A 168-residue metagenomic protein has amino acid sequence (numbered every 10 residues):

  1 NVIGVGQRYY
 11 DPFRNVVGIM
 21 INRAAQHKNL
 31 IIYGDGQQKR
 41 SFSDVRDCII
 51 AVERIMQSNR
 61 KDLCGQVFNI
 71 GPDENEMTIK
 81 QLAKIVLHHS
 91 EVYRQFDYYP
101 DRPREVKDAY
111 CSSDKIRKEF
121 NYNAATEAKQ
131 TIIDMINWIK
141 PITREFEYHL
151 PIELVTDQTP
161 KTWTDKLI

Functional and structural regions predicted by a protein language model:
N1-R14: Flexible, glycine-rich beta-alpha linker
M20: Conserved catalytic/coupling elements of P-loop NTPase cores
A24-I168: C-terminal substrate-binding subdomain of Rossmann-fold SDR/epimerase-dehydratase oxidoreductases
